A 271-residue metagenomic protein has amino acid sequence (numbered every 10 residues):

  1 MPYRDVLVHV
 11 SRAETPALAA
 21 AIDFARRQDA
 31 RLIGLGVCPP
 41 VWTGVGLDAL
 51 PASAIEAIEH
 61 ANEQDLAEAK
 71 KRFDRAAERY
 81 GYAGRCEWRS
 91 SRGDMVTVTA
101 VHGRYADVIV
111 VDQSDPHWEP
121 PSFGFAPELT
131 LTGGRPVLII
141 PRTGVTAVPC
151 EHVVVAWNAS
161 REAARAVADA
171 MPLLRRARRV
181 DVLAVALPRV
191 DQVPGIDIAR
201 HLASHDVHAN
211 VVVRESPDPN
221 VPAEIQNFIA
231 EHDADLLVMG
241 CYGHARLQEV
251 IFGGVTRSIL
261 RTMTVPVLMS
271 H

Functional and structural regions predicted by a protein language model:
M1, R27, R75-I109, H205-L237 (+3 more regions): Structural beta-alpha unit
M1-A54, T132-R135, P149-E215: Small/aliphatic-rich secondary-structure junction motif
V8, V111-D112, V155, M239: Redox-cofactor binding/interface segments in oxidoreductases and associated redox assembly factors
A54-E68: A short acidic, glycine-rich active-site loop that binds or catalyzes chemistry on phosphate/adenosine moieties
G84-G144: Hydrophobic alpha-helical segments and helix pairs
V101-H102, L129, T146, L173 (+2 more regions): Structural alpha-helical scaffold elements that stabilize or flank donor/cofactor-binding regions in carbohydrate
V111-E128, G240-R261: Glycine-rich, Arg-bearing micro-motifs that act as flexible, cationic patches
A147, R261-H271: Short, flexible loop segments at boundaries between secondary-structure elements
